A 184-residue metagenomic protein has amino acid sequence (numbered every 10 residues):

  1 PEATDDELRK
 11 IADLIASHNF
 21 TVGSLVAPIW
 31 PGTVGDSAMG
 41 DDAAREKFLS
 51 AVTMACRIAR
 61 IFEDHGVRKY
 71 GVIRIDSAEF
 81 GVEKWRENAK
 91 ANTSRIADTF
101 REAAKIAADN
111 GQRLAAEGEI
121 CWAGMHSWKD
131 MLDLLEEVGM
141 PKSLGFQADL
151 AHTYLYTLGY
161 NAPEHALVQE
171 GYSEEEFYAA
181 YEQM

Functional and structural regions predicted by a protein language model:
P1-A3, A12, D36-M39, G159 (+1 more regions): Alpha/beta catalytic barrel-like cores
E2-V26: Aromatic-lined substrate-binding rim segments of carbohydrate-active enzymes
D5-R9, D42, L49, W128 (+1 more regions): Structural motif corresponding to alpha-helix initiation and N-cap regions
D13, D133, A179, Q183: Charged/polar, solvent-exposed surface patches and flexible loops
L14-T21, G32-A148, Y154-L155: Active-site acidic/histidine proton-transfer and metal-coordination neighborhood in alpha/beta enzyme cores
Y156-M184: A short alpha/beta connector and helix-capping loop motif
